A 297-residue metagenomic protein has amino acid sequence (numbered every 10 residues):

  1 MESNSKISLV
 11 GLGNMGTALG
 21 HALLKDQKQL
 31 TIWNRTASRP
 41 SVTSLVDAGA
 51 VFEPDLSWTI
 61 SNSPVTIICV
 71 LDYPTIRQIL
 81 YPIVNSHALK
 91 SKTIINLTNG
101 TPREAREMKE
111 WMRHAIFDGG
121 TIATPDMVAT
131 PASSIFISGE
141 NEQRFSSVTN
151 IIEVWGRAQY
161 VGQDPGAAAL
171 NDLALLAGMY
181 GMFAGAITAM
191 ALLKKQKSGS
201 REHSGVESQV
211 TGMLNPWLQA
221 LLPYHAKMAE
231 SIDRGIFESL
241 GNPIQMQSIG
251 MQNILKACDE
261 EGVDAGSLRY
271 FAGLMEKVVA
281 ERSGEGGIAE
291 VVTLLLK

Functional and structural regions predicted by a protein language model:
M1-I68, K92, V154-Y160, A191 (+1 more regions): NAD(P)+-binding Rossmann beta1-loop-alpha1 motif at the extreme N-terminus of oxidoreductases
L30, F52, I116-F117, A265: Hydrophobic beta-strand scaffold residues
V42, S63, Y73-I76, A105 (+6 more regions): A general structural signal for well-ordered alpha-helical segments in protein cores
L56-I68, D72-I135: Rossmann-like NAD(P)(H) cofactor-binding subdomain of soluble oxidoreductases
N99-Y180: Rossmann-fold dinucleotide-binding core
A167-D264, Y270, L274-L295: Helical "substrate-binding/catalytic lid" subdomain of Rossmann-like NAD(P)-dependent dehydrogenases/reductases
